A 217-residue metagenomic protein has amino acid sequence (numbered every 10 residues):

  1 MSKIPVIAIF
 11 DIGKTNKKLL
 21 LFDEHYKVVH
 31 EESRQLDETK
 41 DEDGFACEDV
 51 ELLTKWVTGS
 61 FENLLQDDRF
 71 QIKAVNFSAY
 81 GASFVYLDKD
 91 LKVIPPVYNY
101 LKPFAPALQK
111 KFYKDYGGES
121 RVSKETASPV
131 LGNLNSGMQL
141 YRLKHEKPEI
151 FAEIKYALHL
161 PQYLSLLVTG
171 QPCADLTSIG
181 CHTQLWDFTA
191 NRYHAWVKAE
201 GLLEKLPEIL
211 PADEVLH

Functional and structural regions predicted by a protein language model:
M1-P96, A107, E153, L203 (+1 more regions): N-terminal glycine/serine-rich phosphate-binding loop of ATP-dependent small-molecule kinases, especially carbohydrate
I12-K14, S123-H217: Gly/Ser/Thr-rich active-site cleft segment
K40, L87-K89, G118-S120, P172-D175: A short alpha-helix capping/helix-coil boundary motif
E51, K55-E62, K110, Y141 (+3 more regions): A broad, structural surface signal
K102: Carbohydrate-associated surface elements
P106-G118: Hinge/lid segment of periplasmic solute-binding proteins
